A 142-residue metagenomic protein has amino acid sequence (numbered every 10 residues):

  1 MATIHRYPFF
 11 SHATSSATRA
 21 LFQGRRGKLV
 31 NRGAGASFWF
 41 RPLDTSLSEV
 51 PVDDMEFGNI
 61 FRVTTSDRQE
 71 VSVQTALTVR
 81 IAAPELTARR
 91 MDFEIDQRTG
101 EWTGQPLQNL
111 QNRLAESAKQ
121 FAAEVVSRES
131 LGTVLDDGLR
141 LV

Functional and structural regions predicted by a protein language model:
M1-E56, T78, N112, E116: Domain-core and long-helix interface of multi-subunit machines
H12-S15, L21, D53-V142: Amphipathic, interface-forming alpha-helical segments with heptad-repeat character
